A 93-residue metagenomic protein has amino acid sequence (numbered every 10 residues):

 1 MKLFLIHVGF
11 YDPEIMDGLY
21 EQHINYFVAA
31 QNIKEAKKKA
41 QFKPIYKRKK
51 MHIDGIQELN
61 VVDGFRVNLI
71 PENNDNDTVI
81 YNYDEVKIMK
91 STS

Functional and structural regions predicted by a protein language model:
M1-Q22: Short aromatic-glycine-(Arg/Gly/Cys) micro-motifs in beta-strand/loop hairpins
F4, Y26, D54: A broad, low-specificity signal marking well-ordered, structured residues that form hydrophobic/aromatic
Y11-P13, Q31-I33, G64: Generic structural motif
E14, E21, E35-A36, E58 (+2 more regions): Glutamate identity and glutamate-enriched acidic tracts
E21-Q31: A short, exposed loop/beta-hairpin motif centered on an aromatic-Gly-Thr core
N32-R48: A short, charged, amphipathic alpha-helix used as a generic interaction element across diverse proteins
P44-S93: Short, mixed-charge low-complexity intrinsically disordered segments
